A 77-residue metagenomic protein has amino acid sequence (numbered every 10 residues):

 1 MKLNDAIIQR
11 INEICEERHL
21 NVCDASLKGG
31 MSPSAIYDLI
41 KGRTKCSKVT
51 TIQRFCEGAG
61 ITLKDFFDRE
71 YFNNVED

Functional and structural regions predicted by a protein language model:
M1, D38, F67-D77: Short, charged recognition helix plus adjacent turn of helix-turn-helix-like nucleic-acid-binding domains
M1-L20: A short, Lys/Arg-rich alpha-helix, primarily the initiator
N12, C23, Q53, K64: Residues within the helices of the helix-turn-helix
I14, K28, L39, R69: Residues in the recognition helix of alpha-helical DNA-binding motifs
C15, S26, C56: The alpha-helix within a helix-turn-helix
L20-D38: Short alpha-helical DNA-recognition segment
R43-E57: Short, basic-rich loop-to-helix N-cap that marks the start of a DNA-contacting helix
E57-D68: Intrinsically disordered, low-complexity basic tails/linkers immediately adjacent to helix-turn-helix/homeobox/MYB/SANT
